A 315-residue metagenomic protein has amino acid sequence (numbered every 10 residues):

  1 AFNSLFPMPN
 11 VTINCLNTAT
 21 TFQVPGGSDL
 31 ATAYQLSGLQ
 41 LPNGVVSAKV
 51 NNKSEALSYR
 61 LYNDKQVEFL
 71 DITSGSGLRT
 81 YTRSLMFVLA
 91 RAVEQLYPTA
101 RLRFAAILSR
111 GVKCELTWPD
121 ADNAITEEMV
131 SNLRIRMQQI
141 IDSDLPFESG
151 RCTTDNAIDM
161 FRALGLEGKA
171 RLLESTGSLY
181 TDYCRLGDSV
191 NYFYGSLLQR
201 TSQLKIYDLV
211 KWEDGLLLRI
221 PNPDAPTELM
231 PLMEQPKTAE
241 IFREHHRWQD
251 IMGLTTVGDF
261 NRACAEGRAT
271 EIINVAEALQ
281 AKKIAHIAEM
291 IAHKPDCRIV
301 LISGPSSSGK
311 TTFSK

Functional and structural regions predicted by a protein language model:
F2-M86, A90-A92, L96-L108, P119 (+1 more regions): Ubiquitin-like/PB1-type beta-grasp interaction modules and other compact soluble beta-rich domains
G44, Y59-R79, R101-P295: Auxiliary tRNA-acceptor-end handling modules of aminoacyl-tRNA synthetases
V300-I302: Hydrophobic anchor at the beta1->P-loop junction of P-loop NTPases
P305: P-loop (Walker A) phosphate-binding loop of NTP-binding proteins
G309: Conserved glycine(s) of the Walker
F313: Hydrophobic positions on the alpha1 helix immediately C-terminal to the Walker A/P-loop
